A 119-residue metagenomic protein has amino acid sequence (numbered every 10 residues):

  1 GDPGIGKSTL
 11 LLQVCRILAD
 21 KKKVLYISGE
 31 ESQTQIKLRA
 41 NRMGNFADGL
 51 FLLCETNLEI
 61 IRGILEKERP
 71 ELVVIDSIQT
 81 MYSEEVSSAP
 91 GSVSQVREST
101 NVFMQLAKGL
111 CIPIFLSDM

Functional and structural regions predicted by a protein language model:
D2-I5, T9-K108: Conserved inter-motif catalytic segment of the P-loop NTP-binding fold
L110-I112: A short helix->loop->beta-strand "cap" motif at the edges of active sites that frequently abuts
M119: Conserved H-loop
